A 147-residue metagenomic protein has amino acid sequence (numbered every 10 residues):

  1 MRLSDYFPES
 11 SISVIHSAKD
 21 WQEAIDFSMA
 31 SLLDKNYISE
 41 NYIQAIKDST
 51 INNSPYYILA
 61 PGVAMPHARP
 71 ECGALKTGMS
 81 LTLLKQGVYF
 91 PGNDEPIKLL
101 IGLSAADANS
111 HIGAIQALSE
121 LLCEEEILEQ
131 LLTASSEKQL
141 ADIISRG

Functional and structural regions predicted by a protein language model:
M1-G147: Cytosolic covalent-transfer regions centered on His/Cys nucleophiles that carry phosphoryl or persulfide groups
